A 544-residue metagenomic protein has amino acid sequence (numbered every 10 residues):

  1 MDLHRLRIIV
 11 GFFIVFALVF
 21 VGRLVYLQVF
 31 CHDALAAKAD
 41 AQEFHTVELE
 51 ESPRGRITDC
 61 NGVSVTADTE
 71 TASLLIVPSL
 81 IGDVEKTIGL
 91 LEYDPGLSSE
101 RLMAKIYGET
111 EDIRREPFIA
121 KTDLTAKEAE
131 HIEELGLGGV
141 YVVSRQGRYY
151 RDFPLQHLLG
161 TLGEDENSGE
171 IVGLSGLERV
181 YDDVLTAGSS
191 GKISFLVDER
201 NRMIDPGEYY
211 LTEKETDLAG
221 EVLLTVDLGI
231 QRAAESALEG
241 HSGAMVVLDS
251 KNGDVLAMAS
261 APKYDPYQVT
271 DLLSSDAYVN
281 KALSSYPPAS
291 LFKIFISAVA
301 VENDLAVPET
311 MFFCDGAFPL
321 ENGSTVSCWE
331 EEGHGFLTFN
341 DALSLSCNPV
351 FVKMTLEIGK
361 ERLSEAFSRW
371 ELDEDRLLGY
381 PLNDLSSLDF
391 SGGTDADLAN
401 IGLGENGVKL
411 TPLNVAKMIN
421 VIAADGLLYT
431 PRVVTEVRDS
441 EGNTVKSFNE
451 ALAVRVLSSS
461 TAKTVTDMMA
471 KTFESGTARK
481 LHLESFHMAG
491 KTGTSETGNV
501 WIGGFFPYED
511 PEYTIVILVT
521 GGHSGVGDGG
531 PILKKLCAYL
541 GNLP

Functional and structural regions predicted by a protein language model:
M1-A37: Hydrophobic alpha-helical transmembrane signal-anchor segments
F30-L49, V63, A67-E70, L75-E85 (+4 more regions): Short pre-catalytic segments that frame enzyme active sites
E51, T58, L177, L185 (+5 more regions): Hydrophobic alpha-helical segments, especially N-terminal targeting/anchoring helices
P53, E70-L74, G138, P154-H157 (+7 more regions): Envelope-exposed proteins and targeting segments
R54-D59, V63-D68, S73-V77, I119-K121 (+7 more regions): Soluble periplasmic/extracytoplasmic beta-strand elements of cell-envelope proteins
T66, Y209-Y210, S250-S290, F295-G525 (+1 more regions): Beta-lactam-recognizing serine transpeptidase/beta-lactamase-like catalytic domain environment
E85-G89, Y93, E130, E134 (+19 more regions): Solvent-exposed, polar/charged alpha-helical surfaces in well-ordered, non-transmembrane soluble domains, broadly
K86-Y93, G108-A219, I517, L533-K534: Small/polar-residue-rich segments within soluble enzyme cores
